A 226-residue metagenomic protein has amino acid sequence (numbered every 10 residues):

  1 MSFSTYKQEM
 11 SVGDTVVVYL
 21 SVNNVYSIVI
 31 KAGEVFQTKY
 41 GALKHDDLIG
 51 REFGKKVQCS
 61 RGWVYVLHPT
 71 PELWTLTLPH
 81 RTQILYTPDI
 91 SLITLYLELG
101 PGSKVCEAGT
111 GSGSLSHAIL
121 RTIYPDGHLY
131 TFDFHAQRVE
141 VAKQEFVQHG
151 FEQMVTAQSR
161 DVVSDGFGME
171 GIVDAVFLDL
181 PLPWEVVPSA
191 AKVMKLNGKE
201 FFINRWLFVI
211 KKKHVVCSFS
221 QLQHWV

Functional and structural regions predicted by a protein language model:
M1-H68: N-terminal auxiliary segments of SAM/dcSAM-dependent transferases
S2-F3, V187-V226: C-terminal substrate-binding/active-site "lid" region of AdoMet-derived donor-dependent transferases
Y6-E9, T77-I90: Conserved SAM-binding loop and adjacent beta-strand
L95-G100, T122: Glycine-rich helix-loop-beta junction characteristic of Rossmann-like nucleotide cofactor-binding loops
G100-G111: Conserved class I S-adenosyl-L-methionine
G102, P125-D126, M194-K199: Short glycine-dipeptide loop
S112-P125: Conserved SAM-binding loop of SAM-dependent methyltransferases across substrates and taxa, primarily the Class I
F132-L178, P183: S-adenosyl-L-methionine
